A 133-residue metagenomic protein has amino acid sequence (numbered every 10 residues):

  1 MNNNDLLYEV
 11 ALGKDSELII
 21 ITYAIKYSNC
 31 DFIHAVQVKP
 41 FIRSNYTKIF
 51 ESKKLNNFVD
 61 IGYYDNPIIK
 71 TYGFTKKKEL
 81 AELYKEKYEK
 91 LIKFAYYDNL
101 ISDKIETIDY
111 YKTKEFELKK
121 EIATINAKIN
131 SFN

Functional and structural regions predicted by a protein language model:
M1-I19: Short coil-to-beta transition motif at edge beta-strands of beta-rich domains
M1-N3, A127-N133: Short intrinsically disordered terminal tails
M1-N3, K26-D31: Short, solvent-exposed coil/turn segments at beta-strand boundaries
V10-D15, I25, D60-I61: Amphipathic alpha-helical interface segments
E17-N29: Short beta-strand-centered aromatic/proline hotspots
C30-V38: Short, solvent-exposed secondary-structure boundary/capping segments
K39-I105, Y110: Intrinsically disordered, low-complexity, charged/polar segments
I101-N126: Extended alpha-helical coiled-coil "stalk/arm" regions that act as elongated linkers or oligomerization scaffolds
